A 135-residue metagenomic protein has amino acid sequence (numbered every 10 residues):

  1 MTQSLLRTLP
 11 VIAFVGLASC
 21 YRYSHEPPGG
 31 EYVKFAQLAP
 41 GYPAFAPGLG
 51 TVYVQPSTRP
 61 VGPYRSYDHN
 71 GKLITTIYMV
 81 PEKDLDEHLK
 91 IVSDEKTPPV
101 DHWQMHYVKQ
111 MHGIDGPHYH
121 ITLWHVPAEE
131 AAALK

Functional and structural regions predicted by a protein language model:
M1-L9: Bacterial N-terminal signal peptides that target proteins for export
R7, G16, W124-V126: Alpha-helical and His/Cys-centered functional microenvironments
T8-V11, K109: N-terminal hydrophobic alpha-helix used for membrane targeting or insertion
I12-S19: Hydrophobic h-region of N-terminal signal peptides that target proteins for export in Gram-negative bacteria
C20-K135: Metal-centered catalytic cores of metalloenzymes
